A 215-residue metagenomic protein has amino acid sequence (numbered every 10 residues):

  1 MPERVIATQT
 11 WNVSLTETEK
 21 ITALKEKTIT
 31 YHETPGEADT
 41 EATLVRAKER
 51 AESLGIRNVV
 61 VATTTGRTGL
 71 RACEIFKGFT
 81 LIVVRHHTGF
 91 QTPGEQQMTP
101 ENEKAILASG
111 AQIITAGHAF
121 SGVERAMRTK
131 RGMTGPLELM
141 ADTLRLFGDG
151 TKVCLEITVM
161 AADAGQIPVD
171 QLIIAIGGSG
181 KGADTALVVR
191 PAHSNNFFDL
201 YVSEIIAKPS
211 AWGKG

Functional and structural regions predicted by a protein language model:
W11, L15, I21-A51: Glycine-rich phosphate-binding "P-loop"
E26-I29, F79-L137: Long, charge-dense
H32, G36, N58-A62, L146 (+2 more regions): Glycine- and other small-residue-rich loops at beta-strand/loop junctions that grip anionic moieties
R50-T99: N-terminal active-site beta-alpha-beta segment that forms phosphate/nucleotide-binding and substrate-recognition loops
L54-R57, F76-T80, A108-A111, I167-L172 (+1 more regions): Short coil/turn connectors at secondary-structure junctions
G110-G182: Long, charge-patterned amphipathic alpha-helical coiled-coil/hairpin "stalk" segments used as oligomerization
Q171-G215: Glycine-rich, aromatic-bearing surface loops/beta-hairpins
